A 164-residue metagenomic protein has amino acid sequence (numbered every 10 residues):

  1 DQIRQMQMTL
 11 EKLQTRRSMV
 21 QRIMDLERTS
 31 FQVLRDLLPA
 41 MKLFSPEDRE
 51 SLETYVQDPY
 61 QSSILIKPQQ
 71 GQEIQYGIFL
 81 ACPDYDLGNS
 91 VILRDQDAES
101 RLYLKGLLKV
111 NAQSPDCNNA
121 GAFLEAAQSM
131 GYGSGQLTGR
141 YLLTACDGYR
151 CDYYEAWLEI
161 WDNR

Functional and structural regions predicted by a protein language model:
D1-L10, Q14, R49-I64, G131-G133: Short, charge-rich amphipathic segments
D1-L34: Short, charged amphipathic alpha-helical surface segments
Q5-Q14, Q69-I74, N118-E125, G135-L137: Generic detector of short, locally flexible boundary/turn motifs and exposed helical patches
R22-N118: Mid-protein regulatory/catalytic core that forms ligand/cofactor-binding pockets and protein-protein interaction
S90-R164: C-terminal regulatory/effector modules of DNA-binding transcriptional regulators
